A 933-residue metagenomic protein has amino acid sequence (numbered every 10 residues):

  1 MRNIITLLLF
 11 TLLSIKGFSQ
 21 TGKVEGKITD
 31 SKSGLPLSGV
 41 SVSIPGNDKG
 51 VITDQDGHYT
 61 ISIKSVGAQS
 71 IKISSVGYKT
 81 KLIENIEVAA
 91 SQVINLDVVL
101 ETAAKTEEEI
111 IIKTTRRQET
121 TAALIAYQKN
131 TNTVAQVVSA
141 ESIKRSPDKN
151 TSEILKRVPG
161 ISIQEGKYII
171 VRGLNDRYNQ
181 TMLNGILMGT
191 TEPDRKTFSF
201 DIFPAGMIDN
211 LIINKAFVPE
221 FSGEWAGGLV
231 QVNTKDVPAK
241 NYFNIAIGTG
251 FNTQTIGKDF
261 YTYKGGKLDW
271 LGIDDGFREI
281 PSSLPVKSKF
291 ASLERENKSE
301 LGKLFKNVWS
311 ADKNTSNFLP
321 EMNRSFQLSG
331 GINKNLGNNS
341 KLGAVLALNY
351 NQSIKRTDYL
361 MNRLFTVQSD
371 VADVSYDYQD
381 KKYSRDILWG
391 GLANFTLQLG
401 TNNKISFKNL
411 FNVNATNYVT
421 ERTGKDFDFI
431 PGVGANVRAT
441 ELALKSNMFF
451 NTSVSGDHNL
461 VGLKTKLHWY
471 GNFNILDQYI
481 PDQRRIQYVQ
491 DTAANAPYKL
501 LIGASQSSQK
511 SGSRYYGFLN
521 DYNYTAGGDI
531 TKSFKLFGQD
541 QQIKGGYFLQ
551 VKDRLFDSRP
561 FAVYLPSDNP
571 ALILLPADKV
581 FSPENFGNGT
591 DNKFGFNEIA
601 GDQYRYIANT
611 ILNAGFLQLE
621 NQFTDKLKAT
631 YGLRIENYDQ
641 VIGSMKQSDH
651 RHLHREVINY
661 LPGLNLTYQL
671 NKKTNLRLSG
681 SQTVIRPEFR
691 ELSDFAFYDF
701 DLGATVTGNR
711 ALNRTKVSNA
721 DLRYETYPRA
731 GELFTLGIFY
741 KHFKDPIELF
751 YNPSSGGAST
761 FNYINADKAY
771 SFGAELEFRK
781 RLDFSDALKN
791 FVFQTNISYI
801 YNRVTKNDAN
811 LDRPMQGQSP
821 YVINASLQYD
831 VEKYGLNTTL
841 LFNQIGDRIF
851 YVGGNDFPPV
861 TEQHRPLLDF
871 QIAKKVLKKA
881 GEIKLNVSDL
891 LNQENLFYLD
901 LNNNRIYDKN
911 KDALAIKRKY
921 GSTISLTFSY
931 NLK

Functional and structural regions predicted by a protein language model:
T29-S33, V40-P45, S74-Y78, A89 (+3 more regions): Short, acidic, small-residue-rich periplasmic hinge/interaction motif at the N-terminus of Gram-negative outer-membrane
N47-H58: Short, acidic Ser/Thr/Gly-rich low-complexity loop/linker segments typical of extracellular and cell-surface proteins
R116-I170, D176, G185-P219, A226-L229: Periplasmic N-terminal accessory/gating domains of Gram-negative outer-membrane beta-barrel systems
I186-L187, N495-G503, A577-F594, D602 (+5 more regions): Surface-exposed extracellular loop regions of Gram-negative outer-membrane beta-barrel proteins, predominantly
A291, R295, L304-T420, F450 (+1 more regions): Transmembrane beta-barrel wall of Gram-negative outer-membrane proteins
G503, Y515, L519, G527 (+7 more regions): Outer membrane beta-barrel strand-and-loop segments of large Gram-negative receptors, especially TonB-dependent
F739-F743, N762-R848, S929-N931: Gram-negative outer-membrane beta-barrel transporters
K744, Q844-Y851, K874-K933: C-terminal beta-signal and adjacent terminal beta-strands/loops of Gram-negative outer-membrane beta-barrel proteins
